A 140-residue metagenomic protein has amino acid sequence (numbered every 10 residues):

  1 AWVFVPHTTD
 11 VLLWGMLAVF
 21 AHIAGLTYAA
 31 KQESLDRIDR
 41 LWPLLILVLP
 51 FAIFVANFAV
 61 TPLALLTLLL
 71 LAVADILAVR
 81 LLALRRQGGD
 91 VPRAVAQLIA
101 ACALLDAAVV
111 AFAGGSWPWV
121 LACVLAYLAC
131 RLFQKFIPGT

Functional and structural regions predicted by a protein language model:
A1-T140: C-terminal membrane-associated helical module and adjoining short loops/tails
